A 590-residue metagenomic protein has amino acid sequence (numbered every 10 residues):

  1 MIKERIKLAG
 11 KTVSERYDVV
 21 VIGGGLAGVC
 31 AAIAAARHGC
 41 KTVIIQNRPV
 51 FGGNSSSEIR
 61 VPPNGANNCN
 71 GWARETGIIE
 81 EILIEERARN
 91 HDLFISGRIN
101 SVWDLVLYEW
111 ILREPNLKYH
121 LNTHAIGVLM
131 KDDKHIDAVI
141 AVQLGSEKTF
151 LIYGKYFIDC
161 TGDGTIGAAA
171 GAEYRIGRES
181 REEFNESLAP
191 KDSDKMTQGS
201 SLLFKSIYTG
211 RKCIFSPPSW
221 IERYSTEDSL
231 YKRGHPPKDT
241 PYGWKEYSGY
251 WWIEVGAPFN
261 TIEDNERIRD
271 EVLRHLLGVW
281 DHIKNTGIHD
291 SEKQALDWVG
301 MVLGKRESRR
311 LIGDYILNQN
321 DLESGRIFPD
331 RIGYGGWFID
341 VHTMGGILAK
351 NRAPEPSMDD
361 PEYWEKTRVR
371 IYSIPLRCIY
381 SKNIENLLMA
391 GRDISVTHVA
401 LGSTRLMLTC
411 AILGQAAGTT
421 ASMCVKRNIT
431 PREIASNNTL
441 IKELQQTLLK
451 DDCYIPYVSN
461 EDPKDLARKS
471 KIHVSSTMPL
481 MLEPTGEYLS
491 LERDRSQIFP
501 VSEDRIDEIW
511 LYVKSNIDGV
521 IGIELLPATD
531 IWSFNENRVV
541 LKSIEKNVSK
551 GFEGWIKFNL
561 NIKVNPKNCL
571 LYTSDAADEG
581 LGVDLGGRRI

Functional and structural regions predicted by a protein language model:
I6-G10, R16, A34, C40-K41 (+3 more regions): Conserved N-terminal/central alpha/beta ligand/cofactor-binding core
S14-G25: Beta1/beta-strand and adjacent pyrophosphate-binding region of the FAD-binding site in flavoprotein oxidoreductases
Y17, H38-K41, P115-L117, K155 (+2 more regions): Loop/turn elements at helix/coil->beta-strand transitions in domains of secreted/extracellular proteins
V20-I22, L129, G154: Membrane-embedded transmembrane-helix bundle of lipid-linked glycan/lipid transferases
G28: N-terminal Rossmann-fold NAD(P) dinucleotide-binding loop
N54, N122, I126, I136-A138 (+5 more regions): Flavin (FAD/FMN)-binding glycine-rich loop and adjacent Rossmann-like elements that form
W510-K514: Short edge beta-strand/loop segments characteristic of extracellular beta-sandwich folds
Y572-E579: Conserved small/polar residues in nucleotide/adenosyl-binding loops
